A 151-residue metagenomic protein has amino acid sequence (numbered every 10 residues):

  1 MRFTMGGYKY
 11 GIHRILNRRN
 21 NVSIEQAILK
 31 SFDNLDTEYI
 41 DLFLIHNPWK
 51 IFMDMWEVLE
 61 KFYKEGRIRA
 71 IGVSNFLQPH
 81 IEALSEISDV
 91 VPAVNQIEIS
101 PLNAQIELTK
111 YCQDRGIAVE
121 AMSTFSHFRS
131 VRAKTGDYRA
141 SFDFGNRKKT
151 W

Functional and structural regions predicted by a protein language model:
M1-Y10, E38, F125-F128: N-terminal binding-site loop/beta-alpha segment at the start of enzyme catalytic domains that lines or forms
R2-F3, S31, F62, N146: Hydrophobic helix-cap positions at the C-terminus of alpha-helices in RecA-like/P-loop ATPase nucleotide-binding cores
M5-K9, V22, R69: Lumenal/extracellular "mature" regions of secretory-pathway glycan-modifying transferases
G7, D36-Y39, R67, V91: Short loop/turn motifs at secondary-structure junctions
I12-S23: Active-site mouth loops of central-metabolism enzymes
I15, L42-N47: Glycine-rich phosphate-binding "P-loop"
S23-F43, K61-F62: CE4/NodB-like, metal-dependent polysaccharide N-deacetylase domain that modifies extracellular/periplasmic N-acetylated
N47-W151: Beta/alpha (TIM)-barrel catalytic core signal, keyed to glycine-rich beta->alpha loops juxtaposed to Asp/Glu that bind
